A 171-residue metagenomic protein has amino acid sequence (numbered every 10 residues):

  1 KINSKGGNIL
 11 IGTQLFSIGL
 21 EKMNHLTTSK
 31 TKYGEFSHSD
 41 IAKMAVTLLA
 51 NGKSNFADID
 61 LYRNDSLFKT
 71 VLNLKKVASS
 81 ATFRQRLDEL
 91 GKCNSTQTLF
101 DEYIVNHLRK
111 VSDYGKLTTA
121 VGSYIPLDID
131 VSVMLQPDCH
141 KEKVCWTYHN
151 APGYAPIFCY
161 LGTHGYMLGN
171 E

Functional and structural regions predicted by a protein language model:
K1-E171: Dynamic "connector" segments at or just before major functional cores
